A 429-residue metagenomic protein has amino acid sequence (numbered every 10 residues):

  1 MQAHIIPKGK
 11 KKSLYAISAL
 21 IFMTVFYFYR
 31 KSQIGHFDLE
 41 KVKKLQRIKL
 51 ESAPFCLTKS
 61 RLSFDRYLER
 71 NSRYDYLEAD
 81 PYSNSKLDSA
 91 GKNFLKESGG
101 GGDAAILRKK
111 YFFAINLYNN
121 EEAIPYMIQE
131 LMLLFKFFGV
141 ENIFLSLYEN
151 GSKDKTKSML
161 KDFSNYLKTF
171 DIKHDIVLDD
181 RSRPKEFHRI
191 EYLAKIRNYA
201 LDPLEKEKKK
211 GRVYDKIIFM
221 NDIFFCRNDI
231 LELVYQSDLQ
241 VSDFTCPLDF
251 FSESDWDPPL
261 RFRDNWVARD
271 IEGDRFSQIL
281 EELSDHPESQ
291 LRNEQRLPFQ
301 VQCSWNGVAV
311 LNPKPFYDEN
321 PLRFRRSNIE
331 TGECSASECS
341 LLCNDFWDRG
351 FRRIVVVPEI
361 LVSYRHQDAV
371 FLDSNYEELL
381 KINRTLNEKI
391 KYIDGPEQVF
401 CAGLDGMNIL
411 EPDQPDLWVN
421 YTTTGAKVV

Functional and structural regions predicted by a protein language model:
M1-L45: N-terminal signal-anchor transmembrane helix specifying type II single-pass membrane topology of secretory-pathway
D38-L39, Q46, L322-F324, R352-D373: Active-site donor/metal-binding and catalytic loop motifs of nucleotide-sugar-dependent glycosylation enzymes
N93-S98, N120-K136: Short, well-formed alpha-helical segments that are part of the catalytic scaffolds of diverse glycosyltransferases
I106, Q129-N142, S152: Short, acidic, metal-binding catalytic loop of nucleotide-sugar glycosyltransferases
F112-N120: A conserved hydrophobic helix/loop-capping motif in glycosyltransferases and polysaccharide synthases
Y148, K155-Y214: Active-site-proximal specificity loops/subdomain of glycosyltransferases
F224-R325, N387-E388, D394-K427: Conserved catalytic core of nucleotide-sugar-dependent glycosyltransferases
P298-Q300, G307-A309, P313-D318, N328-S363: Catalytic donor-sugar/metal-binding loop of nucleotide-sugar-dependent glycosyltransferases
